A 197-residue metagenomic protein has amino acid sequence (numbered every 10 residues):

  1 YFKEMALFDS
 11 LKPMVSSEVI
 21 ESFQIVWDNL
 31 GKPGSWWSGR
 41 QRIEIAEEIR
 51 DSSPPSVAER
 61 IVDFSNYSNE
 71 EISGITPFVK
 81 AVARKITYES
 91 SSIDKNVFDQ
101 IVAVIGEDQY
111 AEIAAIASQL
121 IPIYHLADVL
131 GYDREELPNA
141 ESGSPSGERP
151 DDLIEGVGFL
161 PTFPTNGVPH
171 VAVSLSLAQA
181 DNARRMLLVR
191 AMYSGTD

Functional and structural regions predicted by a protein language model:
Y1-D197: Hydrophobic alpha-helical segments
